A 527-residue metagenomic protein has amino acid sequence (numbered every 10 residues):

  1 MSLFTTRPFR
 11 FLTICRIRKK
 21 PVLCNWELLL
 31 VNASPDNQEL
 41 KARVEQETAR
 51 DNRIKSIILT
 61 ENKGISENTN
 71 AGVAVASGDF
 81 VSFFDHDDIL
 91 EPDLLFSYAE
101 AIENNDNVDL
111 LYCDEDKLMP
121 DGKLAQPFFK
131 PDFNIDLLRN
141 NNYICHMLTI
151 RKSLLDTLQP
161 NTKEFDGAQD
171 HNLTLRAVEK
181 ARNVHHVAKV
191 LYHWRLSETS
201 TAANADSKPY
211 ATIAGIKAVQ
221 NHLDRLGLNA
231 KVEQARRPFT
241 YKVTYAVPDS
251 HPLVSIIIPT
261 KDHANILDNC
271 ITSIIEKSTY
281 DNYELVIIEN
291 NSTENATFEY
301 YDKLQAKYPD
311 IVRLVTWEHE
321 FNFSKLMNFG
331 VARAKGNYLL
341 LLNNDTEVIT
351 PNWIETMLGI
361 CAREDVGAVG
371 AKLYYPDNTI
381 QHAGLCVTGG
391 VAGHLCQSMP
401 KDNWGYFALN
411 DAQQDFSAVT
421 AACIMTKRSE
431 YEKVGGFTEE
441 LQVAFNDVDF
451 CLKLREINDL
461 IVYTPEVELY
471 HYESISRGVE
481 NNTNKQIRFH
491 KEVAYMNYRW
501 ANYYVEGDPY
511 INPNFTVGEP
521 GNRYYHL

Functional and structural regions predicted by a protein language model:
M1-K19, Q220-E276: N-proximal low-complexity "stem/linker" segments adjacent to membrane-targeting elements
M1-S207, N221: Nucleotide-sugar donor-binding/catalytic module of glycosyltransferases that assemble extracellular/cell-envelope
R18-I58, I275-T316: Acidic donor-binding segment of Leloir-type glycosyltransferases
L59-A76, W317-A334, N352: Glycine-rich, basic loop-to-helix element that forms the pyrophosphate-binding segment of sugar-nucleotide handling
S66, A74, A125-S153, D166 (+4 more regions): A recurrent flexible, glycine/aromatic-enriched loop bordering the glycosyltransferase active site that acts as
D93-A125, S197, T346-V391: Conserved donor NDP-sugar-binding/catalytic core segment of glycosyltransferases
L154, E164-V190, V219, W353-M357 (+2 more regions): A short, conserved alpha-helix in the catalytic core of glycosyltransferases
K208-H251, D377, G389-F416, T420 (+2 more regions): C-terminal, non-catalytic tails of nucleotide-sugar-dependent glycosyltransferases
